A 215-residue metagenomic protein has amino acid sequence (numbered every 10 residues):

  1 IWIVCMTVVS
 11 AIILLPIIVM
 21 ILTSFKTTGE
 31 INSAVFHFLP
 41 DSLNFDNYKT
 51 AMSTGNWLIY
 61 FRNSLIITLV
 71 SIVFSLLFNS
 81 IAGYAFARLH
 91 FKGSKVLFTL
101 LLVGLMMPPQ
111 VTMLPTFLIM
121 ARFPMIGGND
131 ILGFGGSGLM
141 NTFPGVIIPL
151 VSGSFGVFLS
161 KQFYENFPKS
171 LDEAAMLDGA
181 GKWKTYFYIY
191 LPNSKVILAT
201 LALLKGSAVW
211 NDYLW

Functional and structural regions predicted by a protein language model:
W2-W215: A structural signal for multi-pass alpha-helical bundles of membrane permease subunits that mediate small-molecule
